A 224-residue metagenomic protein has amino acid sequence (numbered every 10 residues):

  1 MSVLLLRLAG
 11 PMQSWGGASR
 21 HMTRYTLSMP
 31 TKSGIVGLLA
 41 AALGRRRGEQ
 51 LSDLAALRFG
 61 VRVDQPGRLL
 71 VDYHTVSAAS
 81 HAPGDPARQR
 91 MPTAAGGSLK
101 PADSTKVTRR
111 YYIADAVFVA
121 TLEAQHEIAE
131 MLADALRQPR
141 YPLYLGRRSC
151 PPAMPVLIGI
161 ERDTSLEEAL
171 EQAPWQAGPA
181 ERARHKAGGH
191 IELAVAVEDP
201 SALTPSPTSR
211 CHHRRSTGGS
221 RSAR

Functional and structural regions predicted by a protein language model:
M1-R7: Charged, low-complexity intrinsically disordered regulatory segments in eukaryotic signaling
S2, G17-R88: Glycine/small-residue-rich interface belts in oligomeric ring/scaffold proteins and their assembly partners
L4, F59, F118-A120: Hydrophobic residues positioned within well-ordered beta-strands of beta-sheet architectures
L8-S14: Short polar catalytic/cofactor-binding loops
Q13, S19-T23, R45, G97-K100 (+2 more regions): Generic preference for well-ordered secondary structure
D64-R224: Internal, well-folded beta-alpha domain core
